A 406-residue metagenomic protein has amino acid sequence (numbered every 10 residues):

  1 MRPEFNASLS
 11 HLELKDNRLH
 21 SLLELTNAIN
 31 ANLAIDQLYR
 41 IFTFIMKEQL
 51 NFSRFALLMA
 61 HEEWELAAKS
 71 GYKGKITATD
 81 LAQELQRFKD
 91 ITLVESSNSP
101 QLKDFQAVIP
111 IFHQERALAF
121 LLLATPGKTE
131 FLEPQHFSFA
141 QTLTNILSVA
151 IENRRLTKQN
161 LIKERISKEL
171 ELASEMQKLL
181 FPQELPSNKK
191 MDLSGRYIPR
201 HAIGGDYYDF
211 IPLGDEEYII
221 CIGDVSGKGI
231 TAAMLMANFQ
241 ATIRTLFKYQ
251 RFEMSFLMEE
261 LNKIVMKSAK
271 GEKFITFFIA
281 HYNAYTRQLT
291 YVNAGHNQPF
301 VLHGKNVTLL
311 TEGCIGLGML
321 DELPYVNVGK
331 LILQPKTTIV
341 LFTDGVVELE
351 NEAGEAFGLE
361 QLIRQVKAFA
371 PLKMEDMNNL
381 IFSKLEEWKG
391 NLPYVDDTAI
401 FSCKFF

Functional and structural regions predicted by a protein language model:
M1-A31: Signal-transmission linkers at sensory-effector interfaces
S21-I29, A34-L50, L57, M176 (+3 more regions): Amphipathic alpha-helical coiled-coil segments that mediate homodimerization and allosteric signal transmission
T43-L50, R54-Q83, D215: GAF sensory/regulatory domain recognition with acknowledged cross-activation on helical regulatory dimers
Q101, L118-L143, K228, N327 (+2 more regions): Regulatory loop-to-helix N-cap segments in sensory/regulatory domains that couple ligand/signal detection
K103-H113, A119: A short, aliphatic-rich beta-strand micro-motif
F131-E152, N238, Q334-P335: Amphipathic alpha-helical "output/dimerization" segments
T157, L161-T338, L392-F406: … and, occasionally, acidic/histidine-rich disordered N-termini of signaling adaptors
T231-Q250, L333, T337-L392: Active-site-proximal, acidic helix/loop segment immediately C-terminal to a metal-coordinating Asp/Glu
